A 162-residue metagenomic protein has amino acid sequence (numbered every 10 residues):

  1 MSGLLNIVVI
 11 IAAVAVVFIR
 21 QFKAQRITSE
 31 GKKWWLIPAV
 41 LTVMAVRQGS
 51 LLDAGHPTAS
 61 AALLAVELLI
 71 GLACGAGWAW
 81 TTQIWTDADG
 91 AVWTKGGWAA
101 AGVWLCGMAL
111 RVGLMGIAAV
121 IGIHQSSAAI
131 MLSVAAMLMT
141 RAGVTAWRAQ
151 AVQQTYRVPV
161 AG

Functional and structural regions predicted by a protein language model:
M1-A13, A61-A73, G102, S127-A135: Structural signature of hydrophobic alpha-helical transmembrane segments
M1-G55: N-terminal signal-anchor transmembrane alpha-helix
L5, M44-H56, W104-V120: Hydrophobic alpha-helical transmembrane segments in multi-pass integral membrane proteins
V14-E30, G77-V92, V144-R148: C-terminal ends of transmembrane helices
V16-R20, V43-R47, E67-W78, G107-R111 (+1 more regions): Alpha-helical transmembrane segments of multi-pass membrane proteins
I27-L41, A61-V66, A91-A99: Cytoplasmic-side transmembrane-helix entry/capping segments in multi-pass membrane proteins
L52-A59, L64, A79-K95: Membrane-helix interface/capping segments
A101-G162: C-terminal membrane-adjacent module
